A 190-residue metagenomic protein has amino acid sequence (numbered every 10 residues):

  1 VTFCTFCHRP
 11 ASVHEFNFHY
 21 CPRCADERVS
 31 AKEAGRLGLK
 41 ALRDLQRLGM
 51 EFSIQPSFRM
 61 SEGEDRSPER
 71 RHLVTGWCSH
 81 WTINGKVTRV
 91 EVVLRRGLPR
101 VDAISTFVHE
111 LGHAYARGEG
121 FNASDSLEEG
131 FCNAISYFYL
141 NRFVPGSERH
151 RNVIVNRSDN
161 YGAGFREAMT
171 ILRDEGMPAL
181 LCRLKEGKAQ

Functional and structural regions predicted by a protein language model:
V1-R43, R47: N-terminal low-structure segments adjacent to metalloprotease catalytic domains across cellular compartments
V1-R9, V155-Q190: Pan-zinc metallopeptidase signature
V29-V90: Auxiliary, metal-adjacent structural segments of Zn-dependent hydrolase domains
A34-L37, I104, V108, S124 (+2 more regions): Hydrophobic (often cysteine-bearing) scaffold residues that line and stabilize catalytic clefts of nucleotide/cofactor
M50, A116, Y137-V144, R173: Sec-exported extracytoplasmic/periplasmic mature domains
K86-F107, E119-D125: Short pre-active-site segment immediately N-terminal to the catalytic Zn-binding motif
S105-E119, E129-N133: Active-site recognition of the HExxH zinc-binding catalytic motif
F121-Y161: Post-HExxH zinc-binding segment in Zn-dependent metallohydrolases
